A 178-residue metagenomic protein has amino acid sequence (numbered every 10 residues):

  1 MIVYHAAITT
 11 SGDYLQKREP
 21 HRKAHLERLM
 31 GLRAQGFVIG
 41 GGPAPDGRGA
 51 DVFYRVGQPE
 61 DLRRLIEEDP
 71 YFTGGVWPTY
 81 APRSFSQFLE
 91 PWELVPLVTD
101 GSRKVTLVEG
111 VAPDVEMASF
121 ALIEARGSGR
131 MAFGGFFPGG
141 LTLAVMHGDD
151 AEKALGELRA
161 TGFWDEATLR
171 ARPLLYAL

Functional and structural regions predicted by a protein language model:
M1-L178: Conserved, structured core segments of small domains
